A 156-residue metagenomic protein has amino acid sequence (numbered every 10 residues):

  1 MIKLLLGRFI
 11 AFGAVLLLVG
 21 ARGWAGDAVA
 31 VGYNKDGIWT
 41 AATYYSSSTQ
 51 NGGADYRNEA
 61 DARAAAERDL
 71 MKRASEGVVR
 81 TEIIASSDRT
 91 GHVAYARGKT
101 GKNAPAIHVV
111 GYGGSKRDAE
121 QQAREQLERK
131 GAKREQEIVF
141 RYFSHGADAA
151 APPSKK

Functional and structural regions predicted by a protein language model:
M1-A11: Bacterial N-terminal signal peptides that target proteins for export
W24-K156: Secreted/extracellular ectodomain signature
